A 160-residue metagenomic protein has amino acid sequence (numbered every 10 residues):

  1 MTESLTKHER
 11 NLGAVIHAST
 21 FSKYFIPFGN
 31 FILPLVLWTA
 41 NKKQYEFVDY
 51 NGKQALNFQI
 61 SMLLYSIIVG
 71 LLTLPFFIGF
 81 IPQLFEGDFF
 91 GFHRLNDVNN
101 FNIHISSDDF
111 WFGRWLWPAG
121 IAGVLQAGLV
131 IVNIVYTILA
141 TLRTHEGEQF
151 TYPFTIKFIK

Functional and structural regions predicted by a protein language model:
M1-G29, L33-I60, L139-K160: Membrane-interface extramembranous regions at the lipid-water interface
M1-T6, V98-S106: Short, amphipathic, aromatic/basic-enriched membrane-interface segments that mark the entry/exit of transmembrane
K7, F110-W111: Membrane-embedded or membrane-proximal helical elements that form or frame transporter/channel pores
A14-F31, N57-G87, W111-T137: Hydrophobic alpha-helical transmembrane segments in multi-pass membrane proteins
D49, D88, D97, D108-D109: Acidic-enriched, low-complexity/disordered segments with a strong bias for Aspartate over Glutamate
F80-I103: Juxtamembrane non-transmembrane "cap" segments at the membrane-aqueous interface of multi-pass membrane proteins
